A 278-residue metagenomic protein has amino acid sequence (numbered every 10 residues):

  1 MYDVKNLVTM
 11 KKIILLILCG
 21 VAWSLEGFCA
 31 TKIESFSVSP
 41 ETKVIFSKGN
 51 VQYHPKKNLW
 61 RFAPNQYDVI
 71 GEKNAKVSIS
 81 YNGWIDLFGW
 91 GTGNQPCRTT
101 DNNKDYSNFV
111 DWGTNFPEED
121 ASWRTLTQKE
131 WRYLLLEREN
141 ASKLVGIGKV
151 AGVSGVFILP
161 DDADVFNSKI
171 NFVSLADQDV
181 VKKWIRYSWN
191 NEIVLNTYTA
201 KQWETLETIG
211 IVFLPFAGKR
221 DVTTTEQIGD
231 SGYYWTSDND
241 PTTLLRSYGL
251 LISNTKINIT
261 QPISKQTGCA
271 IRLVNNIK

Functional and structural regions predicted by a protein language model:
M1-K32: Bacterial Sec-dependent N-terminal signal peptides
L16-L18, V77, G83, D105 (+5 more regions): Intrinsically disordered, low-complexity regions enriched in Ser/Pro/Gly/Gln/His and often acidic
T31-K32, E41-V44, K48-P55, D120 (+1 more regions): C-terminal, surface-exposed recognition/capping segments
K32-F109, A121-L135: A short glycine-rich, aromatic-capped structural motif
G113-A121: Aromatic- and charge-enriched surface segment that lines or borders ligand/interaction sites
